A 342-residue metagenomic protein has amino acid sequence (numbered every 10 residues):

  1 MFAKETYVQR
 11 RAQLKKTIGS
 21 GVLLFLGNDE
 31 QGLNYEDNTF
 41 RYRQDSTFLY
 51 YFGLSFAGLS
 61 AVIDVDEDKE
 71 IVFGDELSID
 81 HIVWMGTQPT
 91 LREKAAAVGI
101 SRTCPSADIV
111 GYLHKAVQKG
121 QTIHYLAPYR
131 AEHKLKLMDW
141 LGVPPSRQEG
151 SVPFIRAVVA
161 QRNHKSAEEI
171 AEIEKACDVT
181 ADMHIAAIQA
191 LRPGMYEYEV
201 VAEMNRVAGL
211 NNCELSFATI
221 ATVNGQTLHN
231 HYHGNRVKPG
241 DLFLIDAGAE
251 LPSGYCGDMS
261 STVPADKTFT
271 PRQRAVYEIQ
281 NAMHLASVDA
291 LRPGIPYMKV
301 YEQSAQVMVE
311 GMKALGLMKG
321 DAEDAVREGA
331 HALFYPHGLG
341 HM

Functional and structural regions predicted by a protein language model:
M1-M342: Active-site neighborhoods and metal-handling regions in enzymes and metal-associated proteins
